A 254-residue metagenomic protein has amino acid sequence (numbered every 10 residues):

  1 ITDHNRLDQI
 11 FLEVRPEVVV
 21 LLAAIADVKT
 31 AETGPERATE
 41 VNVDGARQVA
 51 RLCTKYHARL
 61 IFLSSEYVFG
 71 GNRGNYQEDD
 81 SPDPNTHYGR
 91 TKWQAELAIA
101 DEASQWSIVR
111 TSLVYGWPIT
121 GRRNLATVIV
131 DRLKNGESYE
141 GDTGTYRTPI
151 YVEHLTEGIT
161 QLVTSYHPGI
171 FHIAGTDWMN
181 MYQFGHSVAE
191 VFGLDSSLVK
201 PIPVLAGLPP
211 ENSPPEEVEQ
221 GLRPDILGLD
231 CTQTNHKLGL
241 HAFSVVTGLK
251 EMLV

Functional and structural regions predicted by a protein language model:
I1-V41: NAD(P)H-binding glycine-rich loop region in Rossmannoid oxidoreductase-like domains and their noncatalytic homologs
V19, T33-I61: NAD(P)-cofactor binding segment of oxidoreductase domains
V19-A23, L60-E66, G70, V109-T111: SDR active-site strand-loop-helix element
E40, D44-Q48, V68-V109, L113-Y115: Catalytic helix-loop patch of NAD(P)-dependent Rossmann-fold dehydrogenases
L97-R147, H154, T160: NAD(P)-dependent short-chain dehydrogenase/reductase
E140-Y146, F171-W178, K237: Glycine-rich Rossmann NAD(P)(H)-binding loop
V152, N180-H186, L205-T247, E251-M252: Conserved C-terminal active-site "lid" loop/helix of NAD(P)H-dependent oxidoreductases that clamps the redox cofactor
G158, S165-E217: Mid/C-terminal beta-alpha module of Rossmann-like enzyme folds, strongest in SDR-family dehydrogenases/epimerases
